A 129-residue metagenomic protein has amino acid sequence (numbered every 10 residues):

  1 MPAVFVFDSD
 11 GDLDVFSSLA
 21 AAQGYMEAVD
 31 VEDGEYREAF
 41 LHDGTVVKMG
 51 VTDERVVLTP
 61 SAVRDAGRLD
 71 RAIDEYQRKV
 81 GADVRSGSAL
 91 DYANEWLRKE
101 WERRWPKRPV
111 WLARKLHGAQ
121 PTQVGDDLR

Functional and structural regions predicted by a protein language model:
M1-S9: Short aromatic-glycine-(Arg/Gly/Cys) micro-motifs in beta-strand/loop hairpins
D8-D10, V15, W96-K99: Lipid interaction determinants
D12-H42: Short, flexible N-terminal segments of the mature chain
E32-R129: Low-complexity intrinsically disordered segments
